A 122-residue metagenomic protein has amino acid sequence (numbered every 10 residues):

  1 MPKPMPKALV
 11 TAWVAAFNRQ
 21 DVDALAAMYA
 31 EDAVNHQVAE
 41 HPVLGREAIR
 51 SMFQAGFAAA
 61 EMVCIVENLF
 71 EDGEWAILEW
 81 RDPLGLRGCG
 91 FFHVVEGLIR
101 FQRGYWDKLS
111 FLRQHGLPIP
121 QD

Functional and structural regions predicted by a protein language model:
M1-D122: C-terminal and inter-domain tail/linker signature
